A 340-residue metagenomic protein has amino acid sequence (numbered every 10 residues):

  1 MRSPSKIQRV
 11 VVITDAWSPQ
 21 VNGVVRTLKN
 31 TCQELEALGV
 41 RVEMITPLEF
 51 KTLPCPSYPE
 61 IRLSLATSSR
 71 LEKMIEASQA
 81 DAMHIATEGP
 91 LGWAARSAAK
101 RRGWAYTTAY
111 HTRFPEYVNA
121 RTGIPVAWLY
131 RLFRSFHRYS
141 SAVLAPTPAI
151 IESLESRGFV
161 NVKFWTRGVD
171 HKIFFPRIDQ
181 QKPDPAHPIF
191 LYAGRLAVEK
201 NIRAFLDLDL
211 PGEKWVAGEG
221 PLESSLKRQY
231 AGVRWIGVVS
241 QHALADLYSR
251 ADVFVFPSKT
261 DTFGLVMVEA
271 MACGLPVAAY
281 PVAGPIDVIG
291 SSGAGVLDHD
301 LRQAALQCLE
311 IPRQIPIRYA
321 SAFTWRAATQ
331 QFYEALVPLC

Functional and structural regions predicted by a protein language model:
I75, H137, V239, D246-A251 (+1 more regions): Short alpha-helical donor nucleotide-sugar binding micro-motif in glycosyltransferases
A105-T107, E116-S135, A145: Nucleotide-sugar donor phosphate/pyrophosphate-binding loop at the beta->alpha transition of glycosyltransferases
R131-R177: Donor nucleotide-sugar binding/catalytic pocket of nucleotide-sugar-dependent glycosyltransferases
K182-W215: Conserved donor-binding/catalytic core segment of Leloir-type glycosyltransferases
E223-A243: Nucleotide-activated donor-binding/catalytic signature segment of Leloir-type glycosyltransferases, i.e., the conserved
K259: Aromatic "clamp/platform" in nucleotide-sugar-dependent glycosyltransferases that forms part of the donor/acceptor
M267, P276-A279: Short hydrophobic beta-strand element within catalytic cores of glycosyltransferases and related nucleotide-activated
E310-L339: A charged, aromatic-enriched C-terminal amphipathic alpha-helix characteristic of glycosyltransferases across folds
